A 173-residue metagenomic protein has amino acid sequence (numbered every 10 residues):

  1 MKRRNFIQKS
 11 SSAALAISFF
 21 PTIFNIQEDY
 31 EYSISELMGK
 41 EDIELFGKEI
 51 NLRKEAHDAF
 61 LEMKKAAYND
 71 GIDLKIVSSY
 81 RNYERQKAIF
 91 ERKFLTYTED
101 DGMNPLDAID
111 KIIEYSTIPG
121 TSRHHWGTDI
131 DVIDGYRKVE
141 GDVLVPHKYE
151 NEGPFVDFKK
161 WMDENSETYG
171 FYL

Functional and structural regions predicted by a protein language model:
K2-L173: Extracytoplasmic cell-surface/polysaccharide-interacting catalytic and binding patches
